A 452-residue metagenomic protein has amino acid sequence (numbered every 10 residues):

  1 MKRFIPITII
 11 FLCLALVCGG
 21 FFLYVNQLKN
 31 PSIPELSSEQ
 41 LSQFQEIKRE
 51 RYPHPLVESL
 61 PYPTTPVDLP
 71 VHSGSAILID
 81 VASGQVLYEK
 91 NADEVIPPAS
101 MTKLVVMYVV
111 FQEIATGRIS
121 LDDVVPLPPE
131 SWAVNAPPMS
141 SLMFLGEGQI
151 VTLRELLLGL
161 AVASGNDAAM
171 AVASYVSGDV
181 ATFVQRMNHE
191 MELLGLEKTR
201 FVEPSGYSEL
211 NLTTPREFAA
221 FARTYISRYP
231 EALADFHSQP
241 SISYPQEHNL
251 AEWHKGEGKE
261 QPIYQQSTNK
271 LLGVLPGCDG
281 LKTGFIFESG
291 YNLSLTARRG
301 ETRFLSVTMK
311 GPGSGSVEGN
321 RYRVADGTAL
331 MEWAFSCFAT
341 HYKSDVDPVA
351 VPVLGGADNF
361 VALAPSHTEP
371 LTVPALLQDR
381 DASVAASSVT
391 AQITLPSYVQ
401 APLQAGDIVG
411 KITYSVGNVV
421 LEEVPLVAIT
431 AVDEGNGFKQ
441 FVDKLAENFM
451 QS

Functional and structural regions predicted by a protein language model:
M1-L14: N-terminal Sec-pathway targeting helices
I5-I7, N30-I33, L330: Membrane-proximal periplasmic segments of bacterial cell-envelope enzymes, especially penicillin-binding proteins
T8, G19-G20, G159: Small side chains
L14-V25: Hydrophobic alpha-helical membrane-insertion segments, chiefly the h-region of N-terminal signal peptides
G20, L87, M107-V110, Y291 (+1 more regions): Active-site-proximal flexible loops/turns
L28-R228: Active-site-adjacent loops and short helices of periplasmic peptidoglycan-processing enzymes
L196-E197, E209-L212, E217-S452: Domain-terminus/edge residues, biased toward the C-terminal soluble/receptor-binding domains of extracytoplasmic
